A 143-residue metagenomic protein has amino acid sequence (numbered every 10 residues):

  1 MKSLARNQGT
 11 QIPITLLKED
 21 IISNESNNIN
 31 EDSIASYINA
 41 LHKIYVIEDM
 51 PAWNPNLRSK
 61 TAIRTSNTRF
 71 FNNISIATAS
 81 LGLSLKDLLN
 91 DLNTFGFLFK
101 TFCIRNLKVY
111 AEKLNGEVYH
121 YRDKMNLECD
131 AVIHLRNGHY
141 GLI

Functional and structural regions predicted by a protein language model:
M1-H139: Accessory nucleic acid-recognition modules appended to NTPase machines
I143: Conserved beta3 VAIK motif of the Hanks protein kinase fold
